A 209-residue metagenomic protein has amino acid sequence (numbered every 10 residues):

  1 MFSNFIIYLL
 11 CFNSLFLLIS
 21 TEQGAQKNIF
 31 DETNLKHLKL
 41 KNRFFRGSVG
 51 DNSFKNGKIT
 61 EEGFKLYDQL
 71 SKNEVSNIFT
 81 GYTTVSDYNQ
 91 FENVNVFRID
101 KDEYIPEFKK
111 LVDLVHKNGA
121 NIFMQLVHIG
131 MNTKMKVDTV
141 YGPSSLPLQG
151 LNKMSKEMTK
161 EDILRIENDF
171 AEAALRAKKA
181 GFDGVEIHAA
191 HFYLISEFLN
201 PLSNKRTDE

Functional and structural regions predicted by a protein language model:
N4-L18: Cleavable N-terminal signal peptides of Sec/SRP-targeted secreted and luminal proteins
T21-V127, S155, I166, A174: N-terminal capping/small domains of soluble enzymes
N52-S53, T84-S86, G130-N132, H191-Y193 (+1 more regions): Feature marks short, surface-exposed loop/turn motifs that line or immediately flank catalytic pockets and channel
I78-Y82, I122-L126, A180-L194: Short beta-strand segments at enzyme active-site cores
Q90-P106, M135-R165, I195-E209: Glycine-rich tight-turn/loop motif centered on a GG-T
D113-H116, N121, V127-F182: Non-globular sequence segments
A173, H188, P201, K205: Change "in soluble alpha/beta enzymes" to "in soluble alpha/beta proteins
